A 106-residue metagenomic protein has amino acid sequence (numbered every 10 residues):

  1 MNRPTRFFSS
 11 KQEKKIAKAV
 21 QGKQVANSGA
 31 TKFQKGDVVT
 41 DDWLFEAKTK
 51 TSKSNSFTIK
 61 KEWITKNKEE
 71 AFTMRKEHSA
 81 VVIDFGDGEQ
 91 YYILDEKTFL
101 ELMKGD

Functional and structural regions predicted by a protein language model:
M1-D106: Catalytic phosphate/metal-binding cores of nucleic-acid and nucleotide-processing enzymes, i.e., regions that mediate
